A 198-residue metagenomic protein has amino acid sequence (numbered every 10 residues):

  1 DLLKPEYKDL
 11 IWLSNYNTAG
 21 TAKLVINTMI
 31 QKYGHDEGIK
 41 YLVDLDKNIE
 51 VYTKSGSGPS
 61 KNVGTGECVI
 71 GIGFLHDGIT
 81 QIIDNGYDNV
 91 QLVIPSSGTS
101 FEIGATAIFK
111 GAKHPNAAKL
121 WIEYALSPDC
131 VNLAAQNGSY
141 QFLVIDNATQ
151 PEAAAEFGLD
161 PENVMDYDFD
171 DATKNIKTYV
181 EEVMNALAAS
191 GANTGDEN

Functional and structural regions predicted by a protein language model:
D1-E67: Extracytoplasmic ligand-binding site segments that recognize negatively charged/polar headgroups
K4-K8, I30-H35, K47-E50, G64 (+5 more regions): Sec-exported extracytoplasmic/periplasmic mature domains
D9, N17-T21, H76-T80, S97-S100 (+1 more regions): Solvent-exposed loop/turn segments at secondary-structure junctions within structured extracellular/periplasmic domains
L24, E37-K40, D44, K54 (+10 more regions): Extracytoplasmic/secreted proteins, especially bacterial periplasmic and envelope-associated proteins
Y41-D46, Y52, Y87-K110: Periplasmic-binding protein-like
V69-N89: A ligand-binding cleft/hinge motif common to bilobed small-molecule-binding domains
S100, G104, F109-V164: Mature extracytoplasmic/periplasmic domains
L159-N198: Conserved C-terminal helix/tail region of periplasmic/extracytoplasmic solute-binding proteins
